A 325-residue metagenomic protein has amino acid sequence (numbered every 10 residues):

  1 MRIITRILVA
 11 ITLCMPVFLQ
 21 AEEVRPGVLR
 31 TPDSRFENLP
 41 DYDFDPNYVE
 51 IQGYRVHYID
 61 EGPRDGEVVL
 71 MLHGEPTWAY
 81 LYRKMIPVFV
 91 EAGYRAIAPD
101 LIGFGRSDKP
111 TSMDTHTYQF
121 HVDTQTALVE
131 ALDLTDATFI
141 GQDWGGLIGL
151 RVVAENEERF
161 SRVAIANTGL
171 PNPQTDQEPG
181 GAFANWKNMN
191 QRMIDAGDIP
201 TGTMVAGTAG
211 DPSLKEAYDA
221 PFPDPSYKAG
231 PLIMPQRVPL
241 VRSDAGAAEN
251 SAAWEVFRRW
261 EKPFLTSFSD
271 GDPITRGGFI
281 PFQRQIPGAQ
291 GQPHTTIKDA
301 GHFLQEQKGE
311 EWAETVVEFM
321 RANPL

Functional and structural regions predicted by a protein language model:
M1-R6: Positively charged n-region of N-terminal signal peptides that target proteins for export
I7-P16: Bacterial N-terminal signal peptides
V17-A21: Sec/Tat signal peptide C-region and signal peptidase I cleavage site
E22-D45, R55-V56, E61, V68 (+6 more regions): Flexible "cap/lid" subdomain of the alpha/beta-hydrolase fold that forms the substrate-access gate
G66, G74-T77, D143: Active-site glycine-rich loops that stabilize anionic/oxyanionic intermediates across multiple enzyme folds
M71-G74, A98: Structural cue for short, hydrophobic secondary-structure segments
E75-I86: The serine-hydrolase catalytic nucleophile loop
A300-G309, A313: Catalytic histidine-centered segment of alpha/beta-hydrolase-like enzymes
